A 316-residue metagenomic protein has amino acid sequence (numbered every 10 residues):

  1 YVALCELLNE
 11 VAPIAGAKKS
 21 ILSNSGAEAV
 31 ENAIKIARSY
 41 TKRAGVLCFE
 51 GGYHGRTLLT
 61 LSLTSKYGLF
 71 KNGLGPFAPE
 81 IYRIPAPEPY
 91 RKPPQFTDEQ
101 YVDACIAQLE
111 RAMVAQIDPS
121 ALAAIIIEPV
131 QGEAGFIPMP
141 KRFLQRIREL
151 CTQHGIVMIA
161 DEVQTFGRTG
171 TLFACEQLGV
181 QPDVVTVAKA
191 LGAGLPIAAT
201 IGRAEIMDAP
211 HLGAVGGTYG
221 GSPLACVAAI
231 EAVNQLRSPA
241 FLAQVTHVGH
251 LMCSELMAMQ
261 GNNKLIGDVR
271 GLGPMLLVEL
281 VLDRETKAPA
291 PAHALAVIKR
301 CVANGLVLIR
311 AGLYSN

Functional and structural regions predicted by a protein language model:
Y1-N316: Conserved N-terminal phosphate-binding loop of PLP-dependent enzymes in the Aspartate aminotransferase
